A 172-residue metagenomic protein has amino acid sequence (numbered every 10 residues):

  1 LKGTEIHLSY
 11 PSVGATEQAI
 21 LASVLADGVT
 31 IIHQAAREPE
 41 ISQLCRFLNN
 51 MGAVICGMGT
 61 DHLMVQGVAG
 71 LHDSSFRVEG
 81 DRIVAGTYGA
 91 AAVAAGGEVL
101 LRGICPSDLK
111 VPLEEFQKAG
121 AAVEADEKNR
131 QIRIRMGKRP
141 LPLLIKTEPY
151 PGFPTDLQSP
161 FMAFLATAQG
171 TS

Functional and structural regions predicted by a protein language model:
L1-S172: Structural preference for solvent-exposed beta-strand-turn elements and adjacent flexible terminal/loop segments within
